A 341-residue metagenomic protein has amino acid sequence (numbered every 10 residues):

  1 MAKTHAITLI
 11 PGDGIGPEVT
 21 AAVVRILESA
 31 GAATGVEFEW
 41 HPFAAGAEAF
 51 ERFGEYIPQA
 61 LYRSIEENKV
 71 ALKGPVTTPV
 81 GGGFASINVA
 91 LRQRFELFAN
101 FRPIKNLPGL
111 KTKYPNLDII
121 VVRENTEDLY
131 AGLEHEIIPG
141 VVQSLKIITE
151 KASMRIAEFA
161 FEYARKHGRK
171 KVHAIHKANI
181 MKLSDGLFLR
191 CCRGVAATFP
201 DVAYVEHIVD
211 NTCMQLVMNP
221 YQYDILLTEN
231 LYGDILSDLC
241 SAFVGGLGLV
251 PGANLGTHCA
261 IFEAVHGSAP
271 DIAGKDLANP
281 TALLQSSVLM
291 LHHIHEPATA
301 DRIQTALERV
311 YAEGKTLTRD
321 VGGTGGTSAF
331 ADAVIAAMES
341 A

Functional and structural regions predicted by a protein language model:
A2-I7: Extreme N-terminal starter segment of soluble prokaryotic enzymes
T8-R25, A30, I138-D210, Q222: Glycine-rich phosphate/diphosphate-binding loop of Rossmann-like nucleotide-binding domains
D13-G16, K69, V122, A160 (+5 more regions): Buried hydrophobic positions in well-ordered alpha/beta secondary-structure cores of metabolic enzymes
V23, L27, C192, L283-L291 (+1 more regions): Buried hydrophobic packing segments
A33-P58, M214-L216: N-terminal beta-loop-helix "entrance" segment that forms/cooperates in small-molecule cofactor or anionic ligand
G35-H41, H167-H176, F199-H207, E296-Q304 (+1 more regions): Flexible, glycine/charged-enriched surface loops at secondary-structure junctions
A47-F50, Q215-T318: Glycine-rich phosphate/nucleotide-binding loop
F50-K146, L231: N-terminal glycine-rich phosphate/adenylate-binding segment common to multiple enzyme folds
